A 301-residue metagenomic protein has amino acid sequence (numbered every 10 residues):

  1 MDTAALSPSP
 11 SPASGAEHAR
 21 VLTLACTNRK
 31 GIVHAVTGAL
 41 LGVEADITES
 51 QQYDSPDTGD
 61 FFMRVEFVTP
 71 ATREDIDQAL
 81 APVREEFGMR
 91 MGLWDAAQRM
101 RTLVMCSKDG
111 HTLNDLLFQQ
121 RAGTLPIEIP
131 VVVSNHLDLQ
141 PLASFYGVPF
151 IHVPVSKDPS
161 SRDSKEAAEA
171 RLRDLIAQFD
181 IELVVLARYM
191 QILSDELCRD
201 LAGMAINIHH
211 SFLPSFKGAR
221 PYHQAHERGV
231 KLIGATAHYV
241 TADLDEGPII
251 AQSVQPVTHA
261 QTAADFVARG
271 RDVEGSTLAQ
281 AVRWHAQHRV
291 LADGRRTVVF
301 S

Functional and structural regions predicted by a protein language model:
T3-S14: Intrinsically disordered, low-complexity terminal tails and inter-domain linkers enriched for S/T/G/P/D/E
A5, Y53-S301: One-carbon transfer enzymes
A13-T27: Short glycine-/aliphatic-rich beta-strand segments at the starts of folded cytosolic domains
G15-A19, V36-T37, G42, E86-M89 (+1 more regions): FNR-like FAD-binding dehydrogenase module
L24-A35, P70-A71, C106: Short, surface-exposed ligand-recognition loops at beta-strand->loop->(often short) alpha-helix junctions that present
R29-E49, L80: Short amphipathic alpha-helix segments
